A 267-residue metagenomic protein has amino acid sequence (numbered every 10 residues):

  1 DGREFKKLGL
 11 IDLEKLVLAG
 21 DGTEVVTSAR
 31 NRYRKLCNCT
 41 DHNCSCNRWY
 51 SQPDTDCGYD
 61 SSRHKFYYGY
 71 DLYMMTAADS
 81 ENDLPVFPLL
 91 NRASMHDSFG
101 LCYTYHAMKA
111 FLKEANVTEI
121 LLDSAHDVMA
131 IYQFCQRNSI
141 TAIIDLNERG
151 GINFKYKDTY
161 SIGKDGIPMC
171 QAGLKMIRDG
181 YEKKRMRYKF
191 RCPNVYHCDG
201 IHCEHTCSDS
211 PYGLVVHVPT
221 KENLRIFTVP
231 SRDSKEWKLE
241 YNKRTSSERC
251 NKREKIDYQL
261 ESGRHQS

Functional and structural regions predicted by a protein language model:
D1-I120, S124-R137, N147: Polybasic low-complexity intrinsically disordered regions
I11-L13, Y67, R185, D209-P211 (+1 more regions): A generic structural signal for short, non-catalytic loop/turn and secondary-structure boundary residues
R34-L36, D41-N43, D54, K157 (+5 more regions): Mature extracytoplasmic/luminal segments of secretory-pathway proteins
E81-D83, G166, G173, G200: Detector for glycine-centered tight turns/loop "hinges" at secondary-structure junctions
S98-N194, S231: An internal, acidic/charged active-site-proximal segment that coordinates divalent cations and/or engages
Y156-R185, T220-Q266: Short amphipathic alpha-helical "interface-anchor" segments enriched in bulky aromatics
K189-P230: Long, low-complexity, polar/charged, intrinsically disordered or flexibly structured peripheral segments
